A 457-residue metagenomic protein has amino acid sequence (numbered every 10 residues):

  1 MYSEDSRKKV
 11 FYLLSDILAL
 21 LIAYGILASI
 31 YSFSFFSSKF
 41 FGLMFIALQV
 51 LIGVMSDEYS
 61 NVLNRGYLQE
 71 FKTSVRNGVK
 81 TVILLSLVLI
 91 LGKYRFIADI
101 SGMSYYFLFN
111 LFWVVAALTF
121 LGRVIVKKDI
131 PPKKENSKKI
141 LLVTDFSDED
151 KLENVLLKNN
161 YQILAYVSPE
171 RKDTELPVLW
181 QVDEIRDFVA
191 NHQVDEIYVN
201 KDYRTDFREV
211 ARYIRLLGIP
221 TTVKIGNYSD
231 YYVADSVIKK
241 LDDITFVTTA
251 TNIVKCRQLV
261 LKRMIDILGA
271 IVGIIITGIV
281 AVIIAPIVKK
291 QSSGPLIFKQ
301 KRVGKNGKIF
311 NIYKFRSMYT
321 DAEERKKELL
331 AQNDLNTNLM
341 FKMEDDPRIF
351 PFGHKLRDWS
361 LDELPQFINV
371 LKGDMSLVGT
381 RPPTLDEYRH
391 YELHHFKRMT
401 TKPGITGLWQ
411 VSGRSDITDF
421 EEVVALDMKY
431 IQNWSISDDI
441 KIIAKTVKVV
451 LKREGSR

Functional and structural regions predicted by a protein language model:
M1-A19, G122-G278: N-terminal hydrophobic signal-anchor/signal peptide
M1-P132, L259, R457: Signature of alpha-helical transmembrane segments in polytopic membrane proteins
S74-G78, V82, M264-I275, W359: Loop-to-transmembrane-helix entry motif
S229-I238, I297-P347, T406-D427: Short, glycine-rich, amphipathic interfacial segments at transmembrane boundaries or analogous
Q258-R325, I436, K441-R457: A hydrophobic, helix-centered structural microdomain
L339-T401, I442-V450: A short, structured surface patch at a secondary-structure boundary
K429-I431: Acyl-group handling in specialized metabolite and lipid biosynthesis
